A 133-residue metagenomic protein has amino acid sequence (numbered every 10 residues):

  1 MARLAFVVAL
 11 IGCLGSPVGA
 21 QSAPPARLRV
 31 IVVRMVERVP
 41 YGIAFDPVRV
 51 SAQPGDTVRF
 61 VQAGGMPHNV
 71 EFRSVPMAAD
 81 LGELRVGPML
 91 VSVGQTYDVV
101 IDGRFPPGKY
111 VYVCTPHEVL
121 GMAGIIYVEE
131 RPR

Functional and structural regions predicted by a protein language model:
A5-G15: Bacterial N-terminal signal peptides
V18-R133: Extracytoplasmic copper-binding redox domains, predominantly the cupredoxin/blue-copper superfamily
